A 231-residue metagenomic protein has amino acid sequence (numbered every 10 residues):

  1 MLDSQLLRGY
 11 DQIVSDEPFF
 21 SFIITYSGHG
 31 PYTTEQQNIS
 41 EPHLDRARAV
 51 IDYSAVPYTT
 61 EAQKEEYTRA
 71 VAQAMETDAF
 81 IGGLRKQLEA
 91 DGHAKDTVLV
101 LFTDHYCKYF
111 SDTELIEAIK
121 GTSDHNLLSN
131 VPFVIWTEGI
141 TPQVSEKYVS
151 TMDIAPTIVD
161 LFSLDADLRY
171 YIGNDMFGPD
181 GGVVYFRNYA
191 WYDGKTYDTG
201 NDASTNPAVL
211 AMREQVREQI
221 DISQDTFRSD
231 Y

Functional and structural regions predicted by a protein language model:
M1-Y231: Solvent-exposed soluble domains appended to multi-pass membrane proteins
